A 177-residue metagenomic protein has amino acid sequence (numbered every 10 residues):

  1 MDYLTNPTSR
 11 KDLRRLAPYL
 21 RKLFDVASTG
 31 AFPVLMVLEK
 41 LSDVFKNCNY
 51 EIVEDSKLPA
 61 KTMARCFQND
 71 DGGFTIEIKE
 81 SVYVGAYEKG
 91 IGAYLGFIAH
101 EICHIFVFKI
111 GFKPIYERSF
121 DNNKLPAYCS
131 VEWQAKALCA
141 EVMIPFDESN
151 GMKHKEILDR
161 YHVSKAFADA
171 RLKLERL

Functional and structural regions predicted by a protein language model:
M1-L177: Active-site hotspot residues in diverse enzymes, especially metal/ion-binding acidic/histidine motifs
